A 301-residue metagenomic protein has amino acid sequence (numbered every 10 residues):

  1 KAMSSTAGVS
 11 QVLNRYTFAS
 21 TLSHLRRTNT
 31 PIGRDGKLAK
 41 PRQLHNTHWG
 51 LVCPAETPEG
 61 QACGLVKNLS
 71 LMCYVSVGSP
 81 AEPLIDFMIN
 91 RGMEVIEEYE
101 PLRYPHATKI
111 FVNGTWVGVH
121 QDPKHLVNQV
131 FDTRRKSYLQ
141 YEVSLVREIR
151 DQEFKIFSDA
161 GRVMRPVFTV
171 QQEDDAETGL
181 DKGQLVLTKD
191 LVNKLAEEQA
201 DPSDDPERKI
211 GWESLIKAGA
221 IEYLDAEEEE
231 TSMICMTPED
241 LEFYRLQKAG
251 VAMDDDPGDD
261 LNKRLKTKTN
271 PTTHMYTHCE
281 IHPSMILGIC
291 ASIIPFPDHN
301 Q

Functional and structural regions predicted by a protein language model:
K1-Q301: Conduit-forming functional cores of very large proteins
